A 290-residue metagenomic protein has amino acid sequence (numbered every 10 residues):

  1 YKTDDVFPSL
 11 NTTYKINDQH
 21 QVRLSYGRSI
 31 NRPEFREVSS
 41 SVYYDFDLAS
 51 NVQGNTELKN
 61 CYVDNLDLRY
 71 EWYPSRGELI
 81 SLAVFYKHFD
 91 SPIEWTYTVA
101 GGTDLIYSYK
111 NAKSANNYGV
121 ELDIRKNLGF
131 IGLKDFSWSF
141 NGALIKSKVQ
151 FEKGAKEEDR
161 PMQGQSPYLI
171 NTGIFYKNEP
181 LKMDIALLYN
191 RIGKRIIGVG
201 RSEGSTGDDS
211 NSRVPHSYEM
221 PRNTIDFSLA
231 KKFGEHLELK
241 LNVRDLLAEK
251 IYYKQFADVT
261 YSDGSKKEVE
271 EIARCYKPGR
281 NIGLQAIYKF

Functional and structural regions predicted by a protein language model:
Y1-Q19, Y43: Signature of Gram-negative outer-membrane beta-barrel scaffolds
L10-Y14, L68-W72, V120-K126, T172-Y176 (+4 more regions): Residues on the lipid-exposed face of transmembrane beta-strands in outer-membrane beta-barrel proteins
Q19, S29-P33, S75-G77, K87-S91 (+3 more regions): Structural signature of outer-membrane beta-barrel domains
Q19-V22, R76-I80, I131-F136, P180-I185 (+2 more regions): Repeated loop/turn-to-beta-strand initiation elements of outer-membrane beta-barrel proteins
I30-S81, Y86-F89, A100-N127, Q163-Y168 (+3 more regions): Outer-membrane beta-barrel signature, preferentially recognizing the C-terminal barrel domain of Gram-negative
F35-S41, L48-A49, P92-A100, I145-E158 (+2 more regions): Outer-membrane beta-barrel translocator domains and adjoining extracellular loop/strand segments of Gram-negative
V84-F89, D104-V199: Gram-negative outer-membrane beta-barrel transporters
D90, R191-T206, A230-F290: C-terminal beta-signal and adjacent terminal beta-strands/loops of Gram-negative outer-membrane beta-barrel proteins
